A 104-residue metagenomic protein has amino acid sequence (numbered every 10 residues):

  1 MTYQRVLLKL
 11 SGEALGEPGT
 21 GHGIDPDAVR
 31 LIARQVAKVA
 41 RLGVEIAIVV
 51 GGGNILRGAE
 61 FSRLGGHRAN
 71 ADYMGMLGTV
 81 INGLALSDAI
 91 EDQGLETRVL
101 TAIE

Functional and structural regions predicted by a protein language model:
M1-E104: Nucleotide/pyrophosphate-binding catalytic subdomain
